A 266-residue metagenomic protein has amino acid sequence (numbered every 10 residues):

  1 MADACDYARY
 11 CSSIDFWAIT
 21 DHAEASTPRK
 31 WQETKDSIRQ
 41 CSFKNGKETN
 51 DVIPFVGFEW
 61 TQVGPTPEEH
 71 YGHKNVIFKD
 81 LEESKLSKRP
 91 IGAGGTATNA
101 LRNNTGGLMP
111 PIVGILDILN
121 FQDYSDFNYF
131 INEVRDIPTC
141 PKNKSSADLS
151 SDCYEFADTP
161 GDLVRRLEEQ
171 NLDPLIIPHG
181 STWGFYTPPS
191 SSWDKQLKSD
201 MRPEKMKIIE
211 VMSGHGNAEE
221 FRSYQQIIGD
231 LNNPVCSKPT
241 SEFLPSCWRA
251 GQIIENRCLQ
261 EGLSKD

Functional and structural regions predicted by a protein language model:
M1-D266: Extended, charged catalytic domains and RNA/DNA-binding interfaces, predominantly in divalent-metal-using enzymes
